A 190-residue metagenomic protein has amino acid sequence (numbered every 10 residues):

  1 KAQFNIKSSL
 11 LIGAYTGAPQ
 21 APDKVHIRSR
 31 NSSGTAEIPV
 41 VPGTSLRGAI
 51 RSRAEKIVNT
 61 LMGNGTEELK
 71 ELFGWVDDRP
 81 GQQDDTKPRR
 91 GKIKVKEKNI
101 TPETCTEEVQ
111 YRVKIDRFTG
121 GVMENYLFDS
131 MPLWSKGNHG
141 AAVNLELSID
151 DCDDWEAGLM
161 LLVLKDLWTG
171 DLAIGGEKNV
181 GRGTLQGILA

Functional and structural regions predicted by a protein language model:
K1-A190: Small/polar/charged residue-enriched interaction surfaces, especially the RNA/DNA-contacting tracks of RNP/CRISPR
